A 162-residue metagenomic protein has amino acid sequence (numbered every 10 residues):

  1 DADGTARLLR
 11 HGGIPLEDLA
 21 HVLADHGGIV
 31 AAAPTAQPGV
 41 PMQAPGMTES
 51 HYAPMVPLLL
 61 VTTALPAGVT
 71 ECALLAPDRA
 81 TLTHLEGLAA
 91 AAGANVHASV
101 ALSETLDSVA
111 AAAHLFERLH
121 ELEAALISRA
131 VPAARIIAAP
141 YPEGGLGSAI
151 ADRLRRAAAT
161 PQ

Functional and structural regions predicted by a protein language model:
D1-Q162: Active-site-adjacent structural elements in enzyme catalytic cores
